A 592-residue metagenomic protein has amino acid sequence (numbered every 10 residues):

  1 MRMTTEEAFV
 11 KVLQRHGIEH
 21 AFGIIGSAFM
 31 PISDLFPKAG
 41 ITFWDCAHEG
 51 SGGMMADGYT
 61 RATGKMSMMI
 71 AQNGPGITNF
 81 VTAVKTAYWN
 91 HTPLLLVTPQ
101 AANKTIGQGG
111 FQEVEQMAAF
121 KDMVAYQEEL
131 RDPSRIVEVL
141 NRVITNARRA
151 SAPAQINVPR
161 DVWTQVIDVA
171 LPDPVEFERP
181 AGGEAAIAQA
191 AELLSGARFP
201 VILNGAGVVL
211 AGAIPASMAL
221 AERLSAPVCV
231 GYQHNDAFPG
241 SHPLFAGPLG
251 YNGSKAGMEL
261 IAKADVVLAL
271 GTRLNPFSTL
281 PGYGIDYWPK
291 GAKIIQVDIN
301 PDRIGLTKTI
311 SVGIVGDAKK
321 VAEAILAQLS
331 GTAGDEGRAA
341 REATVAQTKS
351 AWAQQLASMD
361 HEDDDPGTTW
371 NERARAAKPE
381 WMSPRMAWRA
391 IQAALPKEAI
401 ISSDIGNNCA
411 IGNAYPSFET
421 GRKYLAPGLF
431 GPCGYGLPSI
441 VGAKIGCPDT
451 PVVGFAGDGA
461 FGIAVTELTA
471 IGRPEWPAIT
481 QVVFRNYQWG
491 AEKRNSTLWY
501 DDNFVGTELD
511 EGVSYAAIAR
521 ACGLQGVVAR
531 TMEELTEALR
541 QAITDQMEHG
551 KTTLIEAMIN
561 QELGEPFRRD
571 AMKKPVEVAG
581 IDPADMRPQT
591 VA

Functional and structural regions predicted by a protein language model:
M1-A333, T369, A394-K397, W476-Q481 (+1 more regions): N-terminal alpha/beta PP-like core and its mobile active-site loop of ThDP/TPP-dependent enzymes
R2, H48, Q108-G110, F177-A191 (+6 more regions): A general structural motif
E6-F9, I24-S27, I32-P37, A351-C447: Active-site diphosphate/adenylate-binding microenvironment
S51, E115, G212, S383-M386 (+2 more regions): A generic structural signal for residues located within well-ordered alpha-helices of large catalytic or ligand-binding
T105-G107, F111-Q112, I261, T307 (+3 more regions): Thiamine diphosphate
S134, N157, A170, E192 (+4 more regions): Phosphate/pyrophosphate-binding active-site segments
L203, S402, A456: Short hydrophobic beta-strand that contains or immediately precedes a catalytic carboxylate
S278-I285, I325-A333, G337-E342, Q347-A353 (+6 more regions): Hydrophobic, well-ordered secondary-structure segments that either form specific early membrane-associated helices used
